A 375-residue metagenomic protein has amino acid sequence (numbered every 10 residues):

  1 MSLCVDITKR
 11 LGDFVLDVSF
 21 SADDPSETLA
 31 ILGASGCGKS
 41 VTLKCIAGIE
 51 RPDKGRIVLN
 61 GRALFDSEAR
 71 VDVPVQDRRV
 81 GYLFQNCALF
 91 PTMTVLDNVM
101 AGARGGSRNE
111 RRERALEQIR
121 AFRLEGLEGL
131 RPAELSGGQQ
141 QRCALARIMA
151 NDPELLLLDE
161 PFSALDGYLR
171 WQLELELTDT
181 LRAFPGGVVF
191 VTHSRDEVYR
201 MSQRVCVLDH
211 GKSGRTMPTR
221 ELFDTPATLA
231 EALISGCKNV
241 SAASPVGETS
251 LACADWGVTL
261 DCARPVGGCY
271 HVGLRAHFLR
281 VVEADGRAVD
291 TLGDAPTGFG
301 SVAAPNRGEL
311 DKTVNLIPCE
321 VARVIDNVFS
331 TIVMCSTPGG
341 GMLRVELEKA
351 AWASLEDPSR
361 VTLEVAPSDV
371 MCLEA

Functional and structural regions predicted by a protein language model:
S2-S35, S40-K54, R62-A63, K238 (+1 more regions): Non-catalytic connector elements of ABC transporters
V5-I7, A69, E231: Pre-NBD coupling/linker segments of ABC/ABC-like ATPases
A30, D72-P74, R78-A88, V189: ABC nucleotide-binding domain signature
S35, N86, S194: Two-component His->Asp phosphorelay active-site signatures
R56-R78: ABC ATPase NBD Q-loop/coupling interface
R79, L89, T94-A230: ABC ATPase nucleotide-binding domains
F223-G247, G273, E364: C-terminal boundary and immediately downstream tail of ABC-type ATPase nucleotide-binding domains
